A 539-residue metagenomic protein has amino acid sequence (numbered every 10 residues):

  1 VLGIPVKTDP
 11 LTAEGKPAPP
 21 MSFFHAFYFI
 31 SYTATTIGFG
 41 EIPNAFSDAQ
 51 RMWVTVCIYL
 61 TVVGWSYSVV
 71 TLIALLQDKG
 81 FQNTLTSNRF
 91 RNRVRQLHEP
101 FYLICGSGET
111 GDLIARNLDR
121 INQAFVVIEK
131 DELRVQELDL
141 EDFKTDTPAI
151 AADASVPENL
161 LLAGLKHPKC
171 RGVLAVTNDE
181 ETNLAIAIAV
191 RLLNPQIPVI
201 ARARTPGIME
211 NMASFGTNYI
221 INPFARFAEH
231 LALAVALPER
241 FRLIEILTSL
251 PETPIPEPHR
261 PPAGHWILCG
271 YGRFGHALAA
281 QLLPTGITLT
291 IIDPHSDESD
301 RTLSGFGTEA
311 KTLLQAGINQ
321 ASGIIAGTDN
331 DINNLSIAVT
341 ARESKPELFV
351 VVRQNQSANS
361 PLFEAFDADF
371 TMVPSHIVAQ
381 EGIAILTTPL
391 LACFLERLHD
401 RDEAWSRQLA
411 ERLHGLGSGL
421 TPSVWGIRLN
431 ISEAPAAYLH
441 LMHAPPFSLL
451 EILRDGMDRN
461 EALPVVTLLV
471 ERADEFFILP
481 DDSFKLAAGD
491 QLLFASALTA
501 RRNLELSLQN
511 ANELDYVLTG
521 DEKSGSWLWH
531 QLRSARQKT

Functional and structural regions predicted by a protein language model:
V1-F29: Outer-pore turret/helix-boundary of cation channels
A18-T84: Pore domain of cation channels
I58-Q77, E141-A236, S304-P389: Phosphate-bearing ligand-interacting subdomains that bind or position ATP/ADP/UDP/GDP/NAD(P) or nucleotide-linked
Q77, F81-L103, S107-V127, T147 (+6 more regions): Cytosolic regulatory domains of K+ homeostasis systems
E109, E132, V156, S296 (+1 more regions): Short, glycine/acidic-enriched loop or turn micro-motifs at the edges of active sites
I121-L140: Hydrophobic alpha-helical transmembrane segments and immediately flanking/interface helices in integral membrane
D131, T205, D293-H295, Q356: Residues in the short beta-alpha loop(s) of Rossmann-like NAD(P)-binding domains
L133-Q136, I208, E298, N359: Conserved short alpha-helix immediately C-terminal to the canonical SAM/SAH-binding motif I of Rossmann-like
